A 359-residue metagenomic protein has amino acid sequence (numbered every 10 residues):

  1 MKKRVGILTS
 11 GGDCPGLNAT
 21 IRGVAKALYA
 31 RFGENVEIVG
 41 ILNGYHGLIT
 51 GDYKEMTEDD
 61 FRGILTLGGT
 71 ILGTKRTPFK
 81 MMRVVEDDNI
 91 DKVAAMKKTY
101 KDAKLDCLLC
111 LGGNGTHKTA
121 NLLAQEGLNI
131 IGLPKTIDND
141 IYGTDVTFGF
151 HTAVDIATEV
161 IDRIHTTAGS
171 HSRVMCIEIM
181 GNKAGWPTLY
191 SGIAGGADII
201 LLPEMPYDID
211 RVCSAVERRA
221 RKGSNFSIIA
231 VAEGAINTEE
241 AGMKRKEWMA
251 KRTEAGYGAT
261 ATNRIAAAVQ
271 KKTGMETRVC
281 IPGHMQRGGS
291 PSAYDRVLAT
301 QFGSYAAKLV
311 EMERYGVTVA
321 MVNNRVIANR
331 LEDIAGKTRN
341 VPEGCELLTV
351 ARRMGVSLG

Functional and structural regions predicted by a protein language model:
M1-T9, T20-K104, G115, N237-G242 (+6 more regions): A cross-family phosphate/adenosyl-ligand binding-site feature
S10-D13, I41-H46, R76-T77, G113-T116 (+6 more regions): Short, ordered loop/turn segments at secondary-structure junctions
C14-V24, L48-I49, V93-A94, L105-N121 (+6 more regions): Short glycine/serine/threonine-rich phosphate/pyrophosphate-binding segments that cradle anionic phosphate groups
A25-E58, E126-I164: Glycine/threonine-rich beta-strand-loop-alpha-helix active-site module that forms ligand/phosphate-binding
T99, C110-G112, A120-L122, N129 (+2 more regions): Accessory alpha-helical/coil subdomains and C-terminal extensions that flank or cap enzyme catalytic cores
I265, V269, S290, D295-F302: A C-terminal functional module that forms or caps the active site or interfaces directly with catalytic machinery
F302-E311: Flexible loop/turn connectors
